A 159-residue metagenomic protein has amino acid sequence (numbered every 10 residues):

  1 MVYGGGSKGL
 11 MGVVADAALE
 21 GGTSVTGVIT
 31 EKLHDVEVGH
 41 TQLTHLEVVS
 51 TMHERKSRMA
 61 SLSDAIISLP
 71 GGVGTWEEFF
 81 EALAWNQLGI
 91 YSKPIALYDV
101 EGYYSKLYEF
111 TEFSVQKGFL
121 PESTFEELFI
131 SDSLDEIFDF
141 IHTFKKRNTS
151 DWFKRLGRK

Functional and structural regions predicted by a protein language model:
M1-L62, G102-D135, K146-K159: A cross-family phosphate/adenosyl-ligand binding-site feature
Y3-G6, I66-W76: Short, glycine-rich nucleotide/cofactor-binding loops
S7-V13, G74-E81: Short glycine/serine/threonine-rich phosphate/pyrophosphate-binding segments that cradle anionic phosphate groups
S24-T26, L88-E101: Gly/Pro- and small hydrophobic-enriched strand-loop and loop-to-helix capping segments that sit at the rims
I29, P70, D99: Short beta-strand/turn micro-motifs composed of small residues that flank or help shape donor/cofactor-binding pockets
D64, Y91-K93, E126: Short glycine-/polar-rich loops that comprise or flank the Walker A/P-loop and associated switch/sensor motifs
P70, W76-I90, A96: Long, charge-patterned amphipathic alpha-helical coiled-coil/hairpin "stalk" segments used as oligomerization
I141: Hydrophobic "lid"/C-terminal helical patch of Rossmann-like NAD(P)-dependent dehydrogenase/epimerase domains
